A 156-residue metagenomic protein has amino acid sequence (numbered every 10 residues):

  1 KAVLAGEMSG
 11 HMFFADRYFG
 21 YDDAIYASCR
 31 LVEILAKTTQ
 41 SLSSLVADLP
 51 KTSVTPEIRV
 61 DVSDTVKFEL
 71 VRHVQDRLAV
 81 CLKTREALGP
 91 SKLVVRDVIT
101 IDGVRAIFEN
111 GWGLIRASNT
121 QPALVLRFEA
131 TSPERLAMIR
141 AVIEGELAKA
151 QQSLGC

Functional and structural regions predicted by a protein language model:
K1-R127, S132-C156: Phosphate-binding and adjacent anionic-ligand microenvironments
